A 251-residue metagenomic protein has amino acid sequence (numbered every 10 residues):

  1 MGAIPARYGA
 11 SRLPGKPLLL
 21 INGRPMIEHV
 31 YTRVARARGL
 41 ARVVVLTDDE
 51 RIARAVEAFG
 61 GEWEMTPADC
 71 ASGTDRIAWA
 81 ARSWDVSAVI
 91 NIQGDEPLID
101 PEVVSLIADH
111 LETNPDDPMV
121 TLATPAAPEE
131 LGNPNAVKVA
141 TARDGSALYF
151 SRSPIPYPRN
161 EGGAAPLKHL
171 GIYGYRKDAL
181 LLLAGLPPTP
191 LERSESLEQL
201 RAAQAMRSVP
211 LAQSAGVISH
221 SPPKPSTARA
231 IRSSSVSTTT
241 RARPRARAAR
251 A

Functional and structural regions predicted by a protein language model:
M1-L46: N-terminal glycine-rich phosphate-binding loop and ensuing alpha1 helix
R12, L98, G174, S196: Short aromatic/basic micro-patch
L40, V86, N114-D117, R207: Short, high-confidence coil segments that cap the C-terminus of an alpha-helix and link into the following beta-strand
V44, R51-D109: Short phosphate-binding loop-to-helix
I99-T189: Conserved core of the sugar-phosphate nucleotidyltransferase
L170-Y173, K177-L181, Q199-Q213: Catalytic donor-sugar/metal-binding loop of nucleotide-sugar-dependent glycosyltransferases
P187-L200: Donor nucleotide-sugar recognition loop
S214, S219-S221, P225-R250: Low-acidity, Ser/Thr- and Arg-rich intrinsically disordered low-complexity segments
